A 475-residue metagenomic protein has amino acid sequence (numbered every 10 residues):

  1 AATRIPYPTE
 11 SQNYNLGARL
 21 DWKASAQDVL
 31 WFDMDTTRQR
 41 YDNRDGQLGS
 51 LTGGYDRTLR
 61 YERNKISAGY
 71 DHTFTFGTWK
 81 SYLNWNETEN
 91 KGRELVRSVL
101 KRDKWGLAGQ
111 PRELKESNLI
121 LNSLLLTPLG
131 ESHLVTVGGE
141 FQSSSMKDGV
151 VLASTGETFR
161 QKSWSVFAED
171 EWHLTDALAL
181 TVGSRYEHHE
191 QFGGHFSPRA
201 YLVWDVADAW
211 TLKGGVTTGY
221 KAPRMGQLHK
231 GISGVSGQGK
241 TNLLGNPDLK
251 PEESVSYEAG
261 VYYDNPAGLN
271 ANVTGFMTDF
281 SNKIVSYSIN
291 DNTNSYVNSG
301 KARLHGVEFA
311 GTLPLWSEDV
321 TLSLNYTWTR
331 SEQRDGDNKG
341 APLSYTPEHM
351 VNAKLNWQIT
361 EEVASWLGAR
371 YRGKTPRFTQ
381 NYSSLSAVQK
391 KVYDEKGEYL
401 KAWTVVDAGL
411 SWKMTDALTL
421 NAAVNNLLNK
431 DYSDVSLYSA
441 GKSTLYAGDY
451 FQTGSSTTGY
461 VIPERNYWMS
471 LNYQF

Functional and structural regions predicted by a protein language model:
A1, D35-R44, Y82, E87-R97 (+4 more regions): Surface-exposed extracellular loop regions of Gram-negative outer-membrane beta-barrel proteins
A1-Y41, E62-G69, P128-V135: Transmembrane beta-barrel wall of Gram-negative outer-membrane proteins
S25, G130-L134, S154-D279, R330 (+2 more regions): Structural signature of Gram-negative outer-membrane beta-barrels, strongest in the C-terminal barrel of TonB-dependent
Q27-F32, F76-W79, S132-V135, A177-L180 (+6 more regions): Repeated loop/turn-to-beta-strand initiation elements of outer-membrane beta-barrel proteins
R40, Q47, S145, E190-H195 (+7 more regions): Surface-exposed extracellular loop regions of Gram-negative outer-membrane beta-barrel proteins, predominantly
G54-T73, L114, D205, T211 (+6 more regions): Outer-membrane beta-barrel signature, preferentially recognizing the C-terminal barrel domain of Gram-negative
H173-T175, A271-F280, V297-Y382, S470-Q474: Gram-negative outer-membrane beta-barrel transporters
G373-L385, S411-F475: C-terminal beta-signal and adjacent terminal beta-strands/loops of Gram-negative outer-membrane beta-barrel proteins
